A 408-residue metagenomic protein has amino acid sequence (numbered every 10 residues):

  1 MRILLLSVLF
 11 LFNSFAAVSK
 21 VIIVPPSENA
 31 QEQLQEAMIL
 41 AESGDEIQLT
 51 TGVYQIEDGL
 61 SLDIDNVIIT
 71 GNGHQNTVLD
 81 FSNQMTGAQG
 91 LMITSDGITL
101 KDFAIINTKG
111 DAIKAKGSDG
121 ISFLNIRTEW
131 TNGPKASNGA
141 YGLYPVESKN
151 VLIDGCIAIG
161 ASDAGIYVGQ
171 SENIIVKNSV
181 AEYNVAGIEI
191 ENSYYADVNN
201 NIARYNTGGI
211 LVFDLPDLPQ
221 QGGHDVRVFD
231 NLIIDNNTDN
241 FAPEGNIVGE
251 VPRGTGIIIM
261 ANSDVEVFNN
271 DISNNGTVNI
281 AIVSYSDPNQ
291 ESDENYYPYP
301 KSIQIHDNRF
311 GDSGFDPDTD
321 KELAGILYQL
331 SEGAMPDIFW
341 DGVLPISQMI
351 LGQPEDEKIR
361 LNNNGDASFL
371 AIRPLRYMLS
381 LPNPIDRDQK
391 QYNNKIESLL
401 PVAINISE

Functional and structural regions predicted by a protein language model:
I3-N13: Sec-dependent N-terminal signal peptides
V21-Q48: Acidic Gly/Asp/Thr-rich repetitive segments characteristic of extracellular carbohydrate-active and adhesion proteins
I23-E32, N66-G110, N132: Right-handed parallel beta-helix/beta-spiral solenoid domain characteristic of secreted/periplasmic
E32-L40, Q55-I64, I69, L79-D80 (+3 more regions): Short, T/G/N/S-enriched strand-turn elements that build extracellular solenoid repeat scaffolds
L34-Q35, E57, F81-L91, N107-K114 (+8 more regions): Extracellular beta-strand/beta-solenoid scaffold signature
D45, G52, D58, D65-V67 (+17 more regions): The right-handed parallel beta-helix/beta-solenoid scaffold, focusing on the short coil/turn and N-cap positions
N72-Q75, D96-N107, D119-N132, K149-S162 (+5 more regions): Right-handed parallel beta-helix
P288, D293-E408: Acidic, glycine- and Ser/Thr-rich low-complexity intrinsically disordered tracts in extracellular/secreted proteins
